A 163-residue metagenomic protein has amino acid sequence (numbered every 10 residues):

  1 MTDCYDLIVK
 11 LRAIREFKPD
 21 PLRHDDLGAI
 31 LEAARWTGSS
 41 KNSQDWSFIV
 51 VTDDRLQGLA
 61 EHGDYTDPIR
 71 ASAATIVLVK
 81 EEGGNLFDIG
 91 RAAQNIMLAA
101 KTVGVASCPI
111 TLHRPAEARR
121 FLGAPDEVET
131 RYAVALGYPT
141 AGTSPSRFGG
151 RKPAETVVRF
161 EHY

Functional and structural regions predicted by a protein language model:
M1-Y163: Acidic, surface-exposed loops and disordered segments
